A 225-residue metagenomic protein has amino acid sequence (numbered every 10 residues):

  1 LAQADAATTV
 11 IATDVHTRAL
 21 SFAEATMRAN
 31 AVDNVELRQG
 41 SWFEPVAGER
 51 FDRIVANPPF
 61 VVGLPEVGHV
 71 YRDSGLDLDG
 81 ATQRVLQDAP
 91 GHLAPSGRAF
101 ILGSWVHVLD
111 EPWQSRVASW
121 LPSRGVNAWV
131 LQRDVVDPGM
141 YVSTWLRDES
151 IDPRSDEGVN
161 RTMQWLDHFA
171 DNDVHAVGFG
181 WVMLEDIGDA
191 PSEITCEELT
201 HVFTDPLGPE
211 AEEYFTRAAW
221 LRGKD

Functional and structural regions predicted by a protein language model:
L1-A7: Conserved SAM-binding loop of SAM-dependent methyltransferases across substrates and taxa, primarily the Class I
T9-D14: Conserved SAM-binding motif I beta-strand of class I
V15-D156, N160-R161: S-adenosylmethionine
L121, D171-A176: A general structural signal for short secondary-structure junctions and capping/turn motifs
V126, D148-D152, V174-A190: Core SAM-dependent methyltransferase catalytic element
R133, E185-I187, L199: Structured loops at beta-to-helix junctions and adjacent beta-edge loops in soluble globular domains
T162-D171, E197, H201-V202: Glycine-rich, charged/polar anion/phosphate-binding loops that engage phosphate groups from diverse ligands
D189-D225: Acidic, low-complexity/disordered tracts enriched in E/D and polar residues
